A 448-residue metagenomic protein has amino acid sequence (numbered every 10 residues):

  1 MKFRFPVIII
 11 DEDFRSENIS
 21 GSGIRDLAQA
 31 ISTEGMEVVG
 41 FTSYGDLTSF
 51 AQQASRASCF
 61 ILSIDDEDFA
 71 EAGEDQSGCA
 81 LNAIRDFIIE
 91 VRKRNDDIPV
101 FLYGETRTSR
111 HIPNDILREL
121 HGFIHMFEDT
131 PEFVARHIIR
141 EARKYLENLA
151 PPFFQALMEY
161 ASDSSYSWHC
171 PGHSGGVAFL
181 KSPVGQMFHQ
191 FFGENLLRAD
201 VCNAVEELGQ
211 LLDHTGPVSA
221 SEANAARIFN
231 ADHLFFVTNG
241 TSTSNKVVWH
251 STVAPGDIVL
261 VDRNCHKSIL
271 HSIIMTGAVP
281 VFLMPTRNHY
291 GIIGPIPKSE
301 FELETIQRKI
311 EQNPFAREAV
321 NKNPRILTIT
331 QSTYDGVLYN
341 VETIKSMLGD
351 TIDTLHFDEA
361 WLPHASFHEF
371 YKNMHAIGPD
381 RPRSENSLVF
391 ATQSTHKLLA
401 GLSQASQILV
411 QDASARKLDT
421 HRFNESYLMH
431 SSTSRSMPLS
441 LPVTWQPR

Functional and structural regions predicted by a protein language model:
K2-S32, M36-G40, F60, F101 (+1 more regions): Conserved acidic segment of CheY-like receiver
I9-S20, T42-Y44, L62-D66, Y103-T106 (+2 more regions): Structural motif
D13-R15, I98, L102-S109, D129 (+2 more regions): Short beta-alpha junction loops
N18-R25, Y44-T48, R56-N95, S109-H111: Conserved phosphotransfer microenvironments
F41-Y44, F50-Q53, I89, P113 (+2 more regions): Conserved PLP-enzyme active-site core in the AAT-like
E105-F123: Alpha4 helix (beta4-alpha4-beta5 surface) of REC/receiver domains from two-component response regulators
E128-T215: N-terminal "arm"/small-domain region of PLP-dependent enzymes with the aminotransferase-like
E194-T243: Conserved N-terminal alpha-helix of the aminotransferase class I/II PLP-enzyme fold
